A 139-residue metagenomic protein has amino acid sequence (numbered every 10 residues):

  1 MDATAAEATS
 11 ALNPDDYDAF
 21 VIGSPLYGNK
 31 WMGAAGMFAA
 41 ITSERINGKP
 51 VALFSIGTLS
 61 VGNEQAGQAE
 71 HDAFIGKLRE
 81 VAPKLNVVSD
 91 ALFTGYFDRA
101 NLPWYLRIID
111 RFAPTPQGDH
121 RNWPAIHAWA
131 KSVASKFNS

Functional and structural regions predicted by a protein language model:
M1-T4, A19, Y27-S139: FMN-binding flavodoxin-like domain, especially the glycine-rich phosphate-binding loop
A6-S10: Conserved SAM/SAH-binding loop
